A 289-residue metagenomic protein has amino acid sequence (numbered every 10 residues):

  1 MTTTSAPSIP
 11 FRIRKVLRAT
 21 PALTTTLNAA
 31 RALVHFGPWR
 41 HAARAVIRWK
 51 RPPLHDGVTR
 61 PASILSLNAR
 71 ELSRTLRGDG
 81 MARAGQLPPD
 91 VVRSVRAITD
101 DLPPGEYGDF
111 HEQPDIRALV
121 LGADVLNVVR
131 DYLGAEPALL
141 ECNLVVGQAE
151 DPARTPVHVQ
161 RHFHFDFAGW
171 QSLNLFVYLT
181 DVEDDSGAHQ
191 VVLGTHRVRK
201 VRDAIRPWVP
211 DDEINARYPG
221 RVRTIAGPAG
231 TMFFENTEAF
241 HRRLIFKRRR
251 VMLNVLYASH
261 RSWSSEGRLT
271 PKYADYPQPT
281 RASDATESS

Functional and structural regions predicted by a protein language model:
T2-F36, R44-A62, S66, M232 (+1 more regions): Non-heme Fe(II)/2-oxoglutarate
I13-V16, T20-F163: Non-heme Fe(II)-dependent double-stranded beta-helix
A135, A149-A153, V182-D184, R197 (+2 more regions): Short, charged/polar surface micro-motifs in flexible loops or helix N-caps
A135, R161-A168, L179-A188, G194-H196: Active-site region of the double-stranded beta-helix
P152, P156-H158, L173-N174, D185-G194 (+3 more regions): A short secondary-structure junction signal
Q160-F165, G220-R221, H241: Short, P/G- and charge-enriched loop/turn segments at secondary-structure junctions
F167-D184, A226-G227, L256-S259: Short, conserved beta-strand element in jelly-roll/cupin
D185-A239, S262, K272-R281: Double-stranded beta-helix
